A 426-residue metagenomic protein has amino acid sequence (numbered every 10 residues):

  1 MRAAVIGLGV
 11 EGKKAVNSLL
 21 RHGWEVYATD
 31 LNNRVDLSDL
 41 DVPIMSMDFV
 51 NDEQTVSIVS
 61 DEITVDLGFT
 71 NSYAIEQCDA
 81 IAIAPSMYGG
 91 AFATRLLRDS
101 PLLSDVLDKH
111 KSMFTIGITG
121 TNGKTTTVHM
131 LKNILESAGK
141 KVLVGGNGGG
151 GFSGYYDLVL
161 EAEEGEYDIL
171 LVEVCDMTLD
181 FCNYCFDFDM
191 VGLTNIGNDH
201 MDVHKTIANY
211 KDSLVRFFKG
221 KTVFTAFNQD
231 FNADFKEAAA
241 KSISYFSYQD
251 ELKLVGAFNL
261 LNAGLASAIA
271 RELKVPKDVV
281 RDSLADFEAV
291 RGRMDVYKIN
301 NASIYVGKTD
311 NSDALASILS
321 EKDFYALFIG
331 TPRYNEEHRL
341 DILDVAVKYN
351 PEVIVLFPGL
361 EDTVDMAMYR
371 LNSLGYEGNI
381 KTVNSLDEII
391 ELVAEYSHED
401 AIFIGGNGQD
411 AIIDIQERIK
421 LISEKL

Functional and structural regions predicted by a protein language model:
M1-V35, L40-V50, E136, R271-P276 (+2 more regions): ATP-dependent carboxylate-amine ligase
V10, N122-T126, L260, T309: Residue-level detector of alpha-helix initiation sites
L19, I81, I118, T194 (+5 more regions): Residue-level signal for inorganic ion chemistry
V26-D30, L143-V144, L171, Y245: Short beta-strand "acidic-cap" motif of Rossmann-like dinucleotide-binding folds
D30-R34, V50-D52, T70, A82-A91 (+4 more regions): Short, polar loop motifs at secondary-structure junctions
I44-D99: Phosphate-bearing ligand-interacting subdomains that bind or position ATP/ADP/UDP/GDP/NAD(P) or nucleotide-linked
S72-E76, P85-F224, F231-A238, S267 (+1 more regions): Phosphate-binding loop of NTP-binding sites
